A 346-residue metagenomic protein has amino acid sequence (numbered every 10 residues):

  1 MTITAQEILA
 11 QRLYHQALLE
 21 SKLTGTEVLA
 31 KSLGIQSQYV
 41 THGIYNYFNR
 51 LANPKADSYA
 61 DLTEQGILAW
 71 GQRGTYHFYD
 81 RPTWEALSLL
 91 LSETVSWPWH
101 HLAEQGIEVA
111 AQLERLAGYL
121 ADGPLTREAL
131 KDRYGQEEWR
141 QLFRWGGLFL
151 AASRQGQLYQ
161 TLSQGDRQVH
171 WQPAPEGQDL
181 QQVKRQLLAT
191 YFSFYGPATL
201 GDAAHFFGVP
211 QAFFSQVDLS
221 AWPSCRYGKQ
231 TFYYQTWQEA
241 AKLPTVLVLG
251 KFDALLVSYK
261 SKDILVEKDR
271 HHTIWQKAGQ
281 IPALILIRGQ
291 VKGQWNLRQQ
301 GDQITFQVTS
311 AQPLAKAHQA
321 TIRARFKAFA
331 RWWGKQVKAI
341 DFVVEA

Functional and structural regions predicted by a protein language model:
M1-L125, G135-Q136: Phosphate-backbone binding and catalysis cores of DNA-processing enzymes
A60-L62, F149-Q155, V217-A221, G289: Basic amphipathic alpha-helical segments that dock to polyanions
T63-Y76, R154-S163, A221-G228, W295-N296: A short, conserved structural fragment
L87-H100, A174-G196, V246-G250, L255-V257: Short, amphipathic alpha-helical interaction segments positioned at domain boundaries
T126-G135, L200-A204, G289: A short acidic, leucine-rich amphipathic alpha-helix
L142-Q216: Loop-centered beta-sheet repeat module
W222-R270: Non-catalytic regulatory appendages
K268, W275-Q280, I285-R288, Q294-A346: Glycine-rich, small/acidic residue-mixed loop/short-helix segments
